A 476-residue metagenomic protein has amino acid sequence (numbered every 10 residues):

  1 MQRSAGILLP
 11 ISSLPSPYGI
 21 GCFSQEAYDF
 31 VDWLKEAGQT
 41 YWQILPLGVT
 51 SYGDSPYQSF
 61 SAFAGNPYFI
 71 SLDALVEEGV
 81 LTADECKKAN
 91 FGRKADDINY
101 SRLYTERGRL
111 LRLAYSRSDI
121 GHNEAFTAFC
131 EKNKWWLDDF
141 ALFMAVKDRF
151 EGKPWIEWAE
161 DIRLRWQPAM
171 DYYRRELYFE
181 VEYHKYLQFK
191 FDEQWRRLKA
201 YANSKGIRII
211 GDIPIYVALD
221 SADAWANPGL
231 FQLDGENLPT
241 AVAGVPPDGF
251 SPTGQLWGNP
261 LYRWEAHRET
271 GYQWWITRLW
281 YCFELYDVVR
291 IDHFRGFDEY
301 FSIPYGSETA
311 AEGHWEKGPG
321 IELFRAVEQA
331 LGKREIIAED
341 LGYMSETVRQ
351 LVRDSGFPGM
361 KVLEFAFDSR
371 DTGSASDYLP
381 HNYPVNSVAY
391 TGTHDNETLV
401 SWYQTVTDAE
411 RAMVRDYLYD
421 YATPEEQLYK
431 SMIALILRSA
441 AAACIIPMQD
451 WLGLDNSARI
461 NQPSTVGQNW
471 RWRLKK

Functional and structural regions predicted by a protein language model:
M1-S12, Y28: N-terminal regions that are enriched for targeting/export leaders and immediately downstream pro/stem segments
I7-L9, C22, I44, M170: Active-site-adjacent substrate/metal-binding segments within catalytic domains of carbohydrate-active enzymes
P10, S16, D54-D192, V217-I445 (+4 more regions): Alpha-amylase-like alpha-glycosidases and glucanotransferases acting on alpha-linked glucans and related
Q25-T50, L285-Y286, I436-R438: Catalytic domains of carbohydrate-active enzymes, especially glycoside hydrolases
K35, W195-N203, E328, V352-R353: Surface-exposed amphipathic alpha-helices with a cationic face
L45, R208-I210, P214, V288 (+1 more regions): Outer-envelope exported proteins of Gram-negative bacteria
H184, Q188-V217: Conserved, well-ordered alpha-helix/loop/beta-strand core segments that scaffold catalytic motifs
